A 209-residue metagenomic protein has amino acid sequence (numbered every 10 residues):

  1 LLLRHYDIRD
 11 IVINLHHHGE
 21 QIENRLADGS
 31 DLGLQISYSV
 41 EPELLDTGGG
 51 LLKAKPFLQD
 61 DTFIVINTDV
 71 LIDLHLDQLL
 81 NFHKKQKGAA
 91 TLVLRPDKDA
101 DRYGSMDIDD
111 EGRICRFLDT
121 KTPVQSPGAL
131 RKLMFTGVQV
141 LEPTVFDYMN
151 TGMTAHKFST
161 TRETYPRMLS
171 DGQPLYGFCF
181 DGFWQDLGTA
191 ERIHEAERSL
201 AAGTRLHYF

Functional and structural regions predicted by a protein language model:
L1-N67, L76-Q78: Conserved N-terminal catalytic core of the sugar/cofactor nucleotidyltransferase
I13, V65, A90-V93, G177: Structural beta-sheet core signal
I22, A54, D69, H83 (+3 more regions): Residue-level signal for inorganic ion chemistry
D28-L32, F57, N81-K84, D107-R113 (+1 more regions): Short, hinge-like loop/turn segments at secondary-structure boundaries
G50-L51, D101-M106: Adenylate-forming
T62-I64, L71, D77-K84, K98 (+1 more regions): Catalytic-core segments of class I nucleotidyltransferases/pyrophosphorylases that form NMP-activated intermediates
Q86-P96, G104: A short, conserved acidic/glycine-rich loop-to-beta-strand motif that forms the donor nucleotide-sugar/metal
